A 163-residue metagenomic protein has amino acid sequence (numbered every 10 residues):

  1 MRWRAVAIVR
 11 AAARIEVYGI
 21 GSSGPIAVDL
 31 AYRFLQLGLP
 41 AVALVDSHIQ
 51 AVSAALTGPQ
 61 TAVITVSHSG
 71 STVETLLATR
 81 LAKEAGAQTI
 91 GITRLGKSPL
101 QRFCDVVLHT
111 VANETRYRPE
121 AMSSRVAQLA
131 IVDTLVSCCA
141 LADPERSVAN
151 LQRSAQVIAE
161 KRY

Functional and structural regions predicted by a protein language model:
M1-A11: A short, well-structured juxtamembrane/interface segment
R10-A130, V136-A142: Glycine-rich phosphate-binding loops that contact phosphosugars or nucleotide phosphates
E145-Y163: A short, charged, Gly/Pro-tolerant segment at domain boundaries
